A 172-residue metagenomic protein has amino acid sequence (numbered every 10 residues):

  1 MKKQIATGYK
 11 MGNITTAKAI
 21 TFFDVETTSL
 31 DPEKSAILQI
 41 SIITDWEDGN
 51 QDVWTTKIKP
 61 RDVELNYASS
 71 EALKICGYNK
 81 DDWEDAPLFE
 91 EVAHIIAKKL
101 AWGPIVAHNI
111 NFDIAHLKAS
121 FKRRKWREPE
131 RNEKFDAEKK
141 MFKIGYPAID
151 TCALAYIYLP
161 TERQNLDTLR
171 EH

Functional and structural regions predicted by a protein language model:
K2, N13-I20, E33-Y78, A97-H172: Metal-dependent phosphoesterase core characteristic of DEDDh/y 3'-5' exonuclease domains
K3-I14, V25: Long, highly charged low-complexity segments
A6-Y9, E91-H94, K134-F135: A generic local structural motif
V25-E33: Short acidic, Gly/Ser-rich segments with clustered Asp/Glu that frequently serve as metal-coordination loops in enzyme
K74-I95: Metal-dependent phosphoesterase signature
